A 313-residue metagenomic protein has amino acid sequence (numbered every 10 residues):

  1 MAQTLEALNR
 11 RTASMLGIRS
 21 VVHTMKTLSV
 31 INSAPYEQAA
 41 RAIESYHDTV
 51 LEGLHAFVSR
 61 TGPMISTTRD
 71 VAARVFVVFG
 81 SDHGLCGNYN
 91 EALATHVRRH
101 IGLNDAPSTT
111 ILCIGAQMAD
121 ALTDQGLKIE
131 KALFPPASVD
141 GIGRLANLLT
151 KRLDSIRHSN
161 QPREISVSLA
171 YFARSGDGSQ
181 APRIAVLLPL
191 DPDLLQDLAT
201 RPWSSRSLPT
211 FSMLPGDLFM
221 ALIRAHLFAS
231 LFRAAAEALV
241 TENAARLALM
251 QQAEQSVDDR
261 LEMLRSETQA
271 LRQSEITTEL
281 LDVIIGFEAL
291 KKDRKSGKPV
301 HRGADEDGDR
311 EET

Functional and structural regions predicted by a protein language model:
M1-T313: C-terminal beta-strand-loop-alpha-helix "lid" module of Rossmann-like NAD(P)-dependent dehydrogenases
